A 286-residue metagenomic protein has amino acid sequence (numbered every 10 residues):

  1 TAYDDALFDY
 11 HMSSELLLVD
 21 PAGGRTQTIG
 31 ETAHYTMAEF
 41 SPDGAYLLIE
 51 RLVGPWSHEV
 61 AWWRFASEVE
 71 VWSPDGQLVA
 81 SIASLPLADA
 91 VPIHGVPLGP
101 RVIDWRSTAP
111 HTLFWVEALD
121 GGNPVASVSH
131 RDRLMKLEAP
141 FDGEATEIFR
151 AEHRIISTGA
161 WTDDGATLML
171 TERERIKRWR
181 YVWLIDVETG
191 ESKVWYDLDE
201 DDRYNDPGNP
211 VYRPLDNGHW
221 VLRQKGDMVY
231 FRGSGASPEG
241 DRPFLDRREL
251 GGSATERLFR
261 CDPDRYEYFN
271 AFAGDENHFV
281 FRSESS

Functional and structural regions predicted by a protein language model:
T1-S286: Beta-propeller folds
